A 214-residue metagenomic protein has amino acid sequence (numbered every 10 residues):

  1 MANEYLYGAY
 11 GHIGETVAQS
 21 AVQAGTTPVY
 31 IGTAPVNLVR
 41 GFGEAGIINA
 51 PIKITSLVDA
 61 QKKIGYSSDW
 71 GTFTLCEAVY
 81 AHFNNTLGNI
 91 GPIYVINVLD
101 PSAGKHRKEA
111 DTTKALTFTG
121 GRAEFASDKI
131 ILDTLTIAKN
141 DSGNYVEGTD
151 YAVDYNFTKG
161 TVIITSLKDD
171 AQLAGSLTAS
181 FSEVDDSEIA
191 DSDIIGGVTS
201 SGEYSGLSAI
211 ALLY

Functional and structural regions predicted by a protein language model:
M1-Y214: Surface-exposed assembly/interface segments
